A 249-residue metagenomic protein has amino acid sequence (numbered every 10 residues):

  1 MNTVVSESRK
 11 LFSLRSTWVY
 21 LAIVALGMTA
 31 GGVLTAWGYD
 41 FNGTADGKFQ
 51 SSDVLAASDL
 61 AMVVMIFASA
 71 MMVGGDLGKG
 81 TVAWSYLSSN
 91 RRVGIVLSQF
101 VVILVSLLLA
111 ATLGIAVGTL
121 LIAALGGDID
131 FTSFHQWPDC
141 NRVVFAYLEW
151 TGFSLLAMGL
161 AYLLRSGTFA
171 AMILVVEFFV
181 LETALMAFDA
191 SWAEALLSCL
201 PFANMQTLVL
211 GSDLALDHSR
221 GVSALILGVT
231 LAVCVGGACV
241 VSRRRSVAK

Functional and structural regions predicted by a protein language model:
M1-F12, L160: A short amphipathic helical element positioned immediately N-terminal to and/or at the very start of a transmembrane
T3, W192-D213: Short hydrophobic, aromatic-rich alpha-helical segments embedded in or entering the lipid bilayer of multi-pass
K10, G74, S85-L87, A157 (+1 more regions): Helix-capping/transition residues at the boundaries of transmembrane alpha-helices and the short helical linkers
R15-V19, T81, G94, F169-A170: Residue-level recognition of membrane-helix boundary sites in multi-pass small-molecule transporters
S16-T17, L21-M72, V96-R165, T183 (+2 more regions): Secretory targeting signals
S69-S88, V93: Transmembrane helix boundary and interhelical loop/hinge segments in multi-pass membrane proteins
G167-F202: Transmembrane helix segments
I226-K249: Junction motif at the cytosolic side of a transmembrane helix
